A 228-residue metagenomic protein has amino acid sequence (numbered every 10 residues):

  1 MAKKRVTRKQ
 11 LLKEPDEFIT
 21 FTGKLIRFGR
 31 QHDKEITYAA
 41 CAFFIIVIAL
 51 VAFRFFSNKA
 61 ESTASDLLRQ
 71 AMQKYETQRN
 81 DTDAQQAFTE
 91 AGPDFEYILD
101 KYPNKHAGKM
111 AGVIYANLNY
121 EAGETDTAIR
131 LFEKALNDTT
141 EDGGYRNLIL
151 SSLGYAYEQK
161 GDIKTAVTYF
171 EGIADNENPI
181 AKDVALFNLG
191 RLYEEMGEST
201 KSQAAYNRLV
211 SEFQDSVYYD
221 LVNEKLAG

Functional and structural regions predicted by a protein language model:
A2-A42: N-terminal positive-inside, membrane-proximal cytosolic segments immediately preceding the first
D100-G108, A122, N137-R146, A174-K182 (+2 more regions): Short solvent-exposed coil/turn linkers within tandem alpha-helical repeat scaffolds
